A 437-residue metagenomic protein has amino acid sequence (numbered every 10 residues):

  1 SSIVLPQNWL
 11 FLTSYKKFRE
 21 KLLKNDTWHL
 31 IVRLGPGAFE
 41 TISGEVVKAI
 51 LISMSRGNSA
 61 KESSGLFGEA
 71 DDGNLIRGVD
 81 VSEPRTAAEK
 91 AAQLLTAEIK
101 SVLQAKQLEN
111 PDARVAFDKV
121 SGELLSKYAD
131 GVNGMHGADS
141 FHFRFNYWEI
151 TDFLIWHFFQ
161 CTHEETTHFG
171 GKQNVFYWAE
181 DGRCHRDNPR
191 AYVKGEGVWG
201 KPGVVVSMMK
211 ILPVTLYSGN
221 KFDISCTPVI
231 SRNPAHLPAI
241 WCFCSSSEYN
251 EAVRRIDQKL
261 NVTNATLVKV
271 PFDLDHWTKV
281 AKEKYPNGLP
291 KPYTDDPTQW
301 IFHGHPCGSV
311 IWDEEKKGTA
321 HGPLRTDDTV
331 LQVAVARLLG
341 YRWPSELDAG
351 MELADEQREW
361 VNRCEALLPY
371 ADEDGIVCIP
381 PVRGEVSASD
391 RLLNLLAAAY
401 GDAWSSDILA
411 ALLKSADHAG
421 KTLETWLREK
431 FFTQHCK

Functional and structural regions predicted by a protein language model:
S1-I155, H168, S218-T227, P234-P238 (+4 more regions): Signature of N6-adenine DNA methyltransferases within the class I
S2, V32, R186, M209 (+3 more regions): General secondary-structure edge motif
K100-R232, V268, V280-D296, W300-D327 (+2 more regions): Polyanion-binding catalytic cores of nucleic-acid enzymes and NTP/SAM-utilizing transferases
L103-Q104, K201, T263, A354 (+2 more regions): Alpha-helix initiation/capping motif
G195, E283, N287-K437: Terminal accessory regions of large proteins
F243-N250: Glycine-rich, acidic and aromatic/proline-enriched surface loops and short helix-turn segments that act as binding
V270-F272: Extended accessory and catalytic-adjacent subdomains in large enzymes
